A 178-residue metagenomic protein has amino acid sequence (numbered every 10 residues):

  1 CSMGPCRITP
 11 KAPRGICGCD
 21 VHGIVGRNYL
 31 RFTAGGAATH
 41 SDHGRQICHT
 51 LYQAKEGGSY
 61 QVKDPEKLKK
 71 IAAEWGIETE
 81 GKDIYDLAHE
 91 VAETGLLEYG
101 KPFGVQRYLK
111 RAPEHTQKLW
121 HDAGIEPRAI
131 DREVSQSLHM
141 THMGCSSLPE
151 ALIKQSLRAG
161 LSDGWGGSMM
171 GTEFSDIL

Functional and structural regions predicted by a protein language model:
C1-L178: Metallocofactor- and cofactor-centric catalytic cores in central/energy metabolism, strongly enriched
